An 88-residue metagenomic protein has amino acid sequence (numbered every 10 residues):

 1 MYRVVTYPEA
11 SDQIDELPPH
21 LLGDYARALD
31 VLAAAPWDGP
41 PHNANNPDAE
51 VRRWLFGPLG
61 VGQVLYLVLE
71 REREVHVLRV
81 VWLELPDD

Functional and structural regions predicted by a protein language model:
M1, D12-E16, H20-G23, W54-D88: Enriched for short, Lys/Arg-rich terminal
T6-A10: Basic, amphipathic "hinge/linker" alpha-helix immediately C-terminal to the N-terminal HTH DNA-binding motif
Q13-R27, A33-W37, H42: Charged, well-structured alpha/beta interaction segments
D30-P58: A short, surface-exposed loop/turn module that caps and links secondary-structure elements
